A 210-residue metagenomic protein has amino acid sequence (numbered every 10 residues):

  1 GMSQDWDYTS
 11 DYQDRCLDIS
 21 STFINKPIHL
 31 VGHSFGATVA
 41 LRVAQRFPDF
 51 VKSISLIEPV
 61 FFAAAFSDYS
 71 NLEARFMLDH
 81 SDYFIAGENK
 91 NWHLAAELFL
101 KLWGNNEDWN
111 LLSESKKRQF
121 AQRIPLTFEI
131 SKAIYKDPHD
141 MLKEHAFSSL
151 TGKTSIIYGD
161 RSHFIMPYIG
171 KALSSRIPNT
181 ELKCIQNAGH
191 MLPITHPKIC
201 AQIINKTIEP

Functional and structural regions predicted by a protein language model:
G1-S3, F61, G189: Alpha/beta-hydrolase active-site loop signature
G1-V31, R46, Q202: Active-site loop/oxyanion-hole signature of alpha/beta-hydrolase fold enzymes
G32, G36, A40: Gly/Ala-rich beta-loop-alpha elbow adjacent to hydrolase catalytic centers
Q45, F50-G87: Flexible "cap/lid" loop of the alpha/beta hydrolase fold
N89-S131: Conserved alpha/beta-hydrolase catalytic His-Asp/Glu region
Q119-S175, C184: Conserved serine/cysteine hydrolase catalytic core
I185-A201: Catalytic histidine-centered segment of alpha/beta-hydrolase-like enzymes
